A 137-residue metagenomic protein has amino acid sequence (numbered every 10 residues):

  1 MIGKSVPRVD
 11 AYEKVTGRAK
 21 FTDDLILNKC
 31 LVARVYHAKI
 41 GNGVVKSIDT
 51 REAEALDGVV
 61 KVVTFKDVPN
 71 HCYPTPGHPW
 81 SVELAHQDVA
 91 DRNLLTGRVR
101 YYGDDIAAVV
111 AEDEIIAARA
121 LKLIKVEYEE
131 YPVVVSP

Functional and structural regions predicted by a protein language model:
M1-P137: Flexible, low-hydrophobicity surface segments
